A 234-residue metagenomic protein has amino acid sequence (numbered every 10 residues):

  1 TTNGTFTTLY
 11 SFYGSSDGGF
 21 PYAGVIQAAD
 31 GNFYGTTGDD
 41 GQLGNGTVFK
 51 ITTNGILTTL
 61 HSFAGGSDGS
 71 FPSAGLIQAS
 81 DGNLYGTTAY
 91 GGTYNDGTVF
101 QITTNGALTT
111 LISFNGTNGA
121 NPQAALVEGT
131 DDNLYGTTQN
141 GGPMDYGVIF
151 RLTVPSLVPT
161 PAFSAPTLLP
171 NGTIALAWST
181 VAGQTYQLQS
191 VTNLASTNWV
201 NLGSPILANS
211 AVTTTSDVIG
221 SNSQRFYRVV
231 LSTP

Functional and structural regions predicted by a protein language model:
T1-F163, L168-T173: Extracellular beta-propeller repeat domains
V154-P234: Short, composition-biased motifs enriched in small/polar/acidic residues
